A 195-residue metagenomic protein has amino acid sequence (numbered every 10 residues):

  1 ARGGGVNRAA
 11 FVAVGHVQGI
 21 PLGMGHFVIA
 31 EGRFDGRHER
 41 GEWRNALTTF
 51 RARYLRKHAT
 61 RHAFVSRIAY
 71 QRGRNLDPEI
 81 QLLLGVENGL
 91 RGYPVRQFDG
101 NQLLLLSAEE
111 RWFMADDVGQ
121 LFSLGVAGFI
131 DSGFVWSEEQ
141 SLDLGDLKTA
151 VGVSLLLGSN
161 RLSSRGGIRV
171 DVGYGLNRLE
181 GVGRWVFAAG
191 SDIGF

Functional and structural regions predicted by a protein language model:
R2-F195: C-terminal transmembrane beta-barrel domains of outer membrane proteins
